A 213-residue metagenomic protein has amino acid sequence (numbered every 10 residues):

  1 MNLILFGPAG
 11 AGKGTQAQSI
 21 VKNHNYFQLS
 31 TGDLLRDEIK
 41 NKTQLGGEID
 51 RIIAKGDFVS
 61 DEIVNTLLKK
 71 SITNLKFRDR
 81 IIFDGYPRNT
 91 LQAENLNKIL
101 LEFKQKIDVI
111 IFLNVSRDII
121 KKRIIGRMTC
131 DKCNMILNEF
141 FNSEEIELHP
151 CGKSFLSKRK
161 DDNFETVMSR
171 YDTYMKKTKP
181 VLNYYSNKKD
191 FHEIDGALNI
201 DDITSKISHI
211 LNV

Functional and structural regions predicted by a protein language model:
M1-V213: Glycine-rich phosphate-binding loop of ATP-dependent small-molecule kinases
